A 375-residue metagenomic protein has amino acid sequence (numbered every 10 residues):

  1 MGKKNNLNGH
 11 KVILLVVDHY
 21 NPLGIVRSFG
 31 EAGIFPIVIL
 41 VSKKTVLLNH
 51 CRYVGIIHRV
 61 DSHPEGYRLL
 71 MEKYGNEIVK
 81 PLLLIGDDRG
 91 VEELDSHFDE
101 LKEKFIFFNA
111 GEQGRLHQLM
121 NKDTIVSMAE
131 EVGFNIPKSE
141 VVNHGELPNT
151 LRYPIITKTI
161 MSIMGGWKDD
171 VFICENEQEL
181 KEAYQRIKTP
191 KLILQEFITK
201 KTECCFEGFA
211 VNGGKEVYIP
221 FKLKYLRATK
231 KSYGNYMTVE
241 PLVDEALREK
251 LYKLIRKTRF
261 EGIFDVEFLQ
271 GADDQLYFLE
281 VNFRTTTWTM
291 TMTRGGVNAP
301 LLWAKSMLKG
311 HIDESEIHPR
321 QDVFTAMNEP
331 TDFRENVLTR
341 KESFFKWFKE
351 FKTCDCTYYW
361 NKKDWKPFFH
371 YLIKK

Functional and structural regions predicted by a protein language model:
M1-E112: ATP-binding N-terminal substructure of ATP-dependent carboxylate-amine bond-forming enzymes
L47-H50, Y67-L70, G114-D123, G166-K168 (+1 more regions): Short, charged, surface-exposed secondary-structure boundary motifs
L116-I193, T199, N212-G213, E245-E249: Active-site nucleotide/adenylate-binding loops and adjacent lid/helix of ATP-dependent enzymes
I155, E216-V217, Y277-E280: Protein kinase-like catalytic core scaffold
E175-Q178, E196-R259, N282-M307: ATP-dependent carboxylate/phosphate-activation module, predominantly the ATP-grasp catalytic core and closely related
E261-D273: A short glycine-rich, hydrophobically flanked beta-strand micro-motif that places a catalytic Asp/Glu for divalent metal
K305-K375: Peripheral (often C-terminal) accessory segments that flank ATP-dependent C-N-forming ligase machineries
